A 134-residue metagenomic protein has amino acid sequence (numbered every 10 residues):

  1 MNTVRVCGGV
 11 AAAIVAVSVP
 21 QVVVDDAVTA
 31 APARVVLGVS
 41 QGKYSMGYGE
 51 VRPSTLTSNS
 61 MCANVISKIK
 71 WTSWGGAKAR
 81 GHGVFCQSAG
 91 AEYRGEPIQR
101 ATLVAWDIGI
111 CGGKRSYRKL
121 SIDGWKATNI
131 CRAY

Functional and structural regions predicted by a protein language model:
N2-I14: Sec-dependent N-terminal signal peptides
V4-C7, V36, S40, S45-G47 (+4 more regions): Intrinsically disordered, low-complexity segments enriched in small/polar residues
I14-V15, A89: Residues at secondary-structure transition points
V17-L37: C-terminal region of N-terminal signal peptides and the immediate post-cleavage residues of exported proteins
V39-G76: Short, surface-exposed binding/anchoring microloops in extracellular/periplasmic proteins
K78-Y134: Extracytosolic low-complexity repeat regions of secreted or lipid-anchored proteins
